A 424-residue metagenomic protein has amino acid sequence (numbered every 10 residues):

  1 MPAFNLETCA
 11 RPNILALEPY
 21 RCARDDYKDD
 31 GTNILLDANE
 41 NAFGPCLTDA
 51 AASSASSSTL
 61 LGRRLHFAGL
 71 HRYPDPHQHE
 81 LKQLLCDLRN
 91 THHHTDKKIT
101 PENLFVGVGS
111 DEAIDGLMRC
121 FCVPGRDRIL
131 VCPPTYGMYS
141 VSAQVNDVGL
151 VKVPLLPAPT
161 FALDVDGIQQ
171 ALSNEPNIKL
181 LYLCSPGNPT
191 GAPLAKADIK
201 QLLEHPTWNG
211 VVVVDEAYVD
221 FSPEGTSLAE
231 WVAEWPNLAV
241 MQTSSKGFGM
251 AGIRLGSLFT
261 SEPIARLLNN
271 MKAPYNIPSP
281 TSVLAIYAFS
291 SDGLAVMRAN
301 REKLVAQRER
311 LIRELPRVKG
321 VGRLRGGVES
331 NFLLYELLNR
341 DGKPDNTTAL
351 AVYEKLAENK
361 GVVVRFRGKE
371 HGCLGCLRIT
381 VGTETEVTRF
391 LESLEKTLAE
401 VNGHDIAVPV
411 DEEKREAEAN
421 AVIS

Functional and structural regions predicted by a protein language model:
P2-H77, L84-D87, D166, N177 (+1 more regions): N-terminal "arm"/small-domain region of PLP-dependent enzymes with the aminotransferase-like
A68-T207, Y218-W235, A239: Conserved core of the PLP fold type I
P101, G326-F332, G372-L374: Short Gly/Ser/Thr- and Asp/Glu-enriched loop/turn motifs at secondary-structure junctions
L104, G210, N237-L238, V321-G322 (+1 more regions): Short, conserved active-site loop motifs that form the nucleotide-linked donor/cofactor pocket
A197, E358-N359, K369-S424: PLP-dependent enzyme catalytic core of the Aspartate aminotransferase-like
N237-R317, R323-R325: PLP-dependent aminotransferase class I/II
L304-V305, V318-N359, V381, E412-S424: Conserved PLP-binding catalytic core of the aspartate aminotransferase-like
